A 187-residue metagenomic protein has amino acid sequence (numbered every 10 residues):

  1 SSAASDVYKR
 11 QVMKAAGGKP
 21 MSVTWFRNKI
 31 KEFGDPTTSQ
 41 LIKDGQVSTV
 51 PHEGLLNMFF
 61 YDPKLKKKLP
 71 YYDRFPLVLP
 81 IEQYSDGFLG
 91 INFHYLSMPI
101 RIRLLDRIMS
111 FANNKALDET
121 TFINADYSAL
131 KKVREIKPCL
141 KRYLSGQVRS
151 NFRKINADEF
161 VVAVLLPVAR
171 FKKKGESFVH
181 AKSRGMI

Functional and structural regions predicted by a protein language model:
S1-Y8: Short, small-residue-biased leader/transition segments that mark boundaries at the very start of proteins
K9-L55: Mixed-charge, Lys/Arg-rich low-complexity intrinsically disordered regions
G54-K64: A short beta-strand micro-motif
D62-Y72: Short, charged beta-turn/beta-strand-edge "cap" motif at the junction between a beta-strand and an adjacent loop
P70-R107: Basic/aromatic-rich interaction segments and small domains that mediate binding to polyanionic partners
L96-I187: Intrinsically disordered, low-complexity, charged/polar segments
